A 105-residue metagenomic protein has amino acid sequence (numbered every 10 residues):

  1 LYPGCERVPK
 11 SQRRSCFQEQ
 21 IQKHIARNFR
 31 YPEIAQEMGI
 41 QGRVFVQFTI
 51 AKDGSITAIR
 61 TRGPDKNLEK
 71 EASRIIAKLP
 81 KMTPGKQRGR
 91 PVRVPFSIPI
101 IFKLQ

Functional and structural regions predicted by a protein language model:
L1-Q105: Charge-biased low-complexity segments
